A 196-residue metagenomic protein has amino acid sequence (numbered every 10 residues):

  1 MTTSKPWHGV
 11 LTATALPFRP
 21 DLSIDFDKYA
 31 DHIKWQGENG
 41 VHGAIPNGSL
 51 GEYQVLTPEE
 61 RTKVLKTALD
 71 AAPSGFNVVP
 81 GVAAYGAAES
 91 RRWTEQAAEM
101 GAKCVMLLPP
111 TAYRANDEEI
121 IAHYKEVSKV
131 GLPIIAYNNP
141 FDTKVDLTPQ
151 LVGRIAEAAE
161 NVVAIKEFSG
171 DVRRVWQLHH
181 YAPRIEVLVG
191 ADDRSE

Functional and structural regions predicted by a protein language model:
T2-K144, R154: Active-site beta->alpha loop and helix N-cap motifs at the rims of alpha/beta catalytic domains
V130, F141-E196: Catalytic alpha/beta core domains of metabolic enzymes, predominantly
